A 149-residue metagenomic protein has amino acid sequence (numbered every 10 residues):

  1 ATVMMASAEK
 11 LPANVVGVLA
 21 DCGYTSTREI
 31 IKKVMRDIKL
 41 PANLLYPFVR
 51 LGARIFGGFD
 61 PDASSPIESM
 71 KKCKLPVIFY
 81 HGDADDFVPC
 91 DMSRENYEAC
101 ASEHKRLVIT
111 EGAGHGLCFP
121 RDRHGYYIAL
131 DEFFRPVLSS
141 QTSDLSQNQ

Functional and structural regions predicted by a protein language model:
M5-D60, E68: Hydrolase active-site cap/lid region
P66, L75, P89-E98: Short alpha-helix in the alpha/beta-hydrolase fold that links the catalytic acid
K72-K74, F79-H81, D85: Short beta-strand/loop motif that positions the catalytic acidic residue of the alpha/beta-hydrolase fold
A84-V88, G116-L117: Acidic catalytic loop of the alpha/beta-hydrolase fold
E98-L117: Catalytic histidine neighborhood in serine/cysteine hydrolases with alpha/beta-hydrolase-type architecture
A113-Y127: Catalytic histidine-centered segment of alpha/beta-hydrolase-like enzymes
R135-Q149: Alpha/beta-hydrolase-fold serine-hydrolase catalytic core, especially in secreted/extracellular enzymes
